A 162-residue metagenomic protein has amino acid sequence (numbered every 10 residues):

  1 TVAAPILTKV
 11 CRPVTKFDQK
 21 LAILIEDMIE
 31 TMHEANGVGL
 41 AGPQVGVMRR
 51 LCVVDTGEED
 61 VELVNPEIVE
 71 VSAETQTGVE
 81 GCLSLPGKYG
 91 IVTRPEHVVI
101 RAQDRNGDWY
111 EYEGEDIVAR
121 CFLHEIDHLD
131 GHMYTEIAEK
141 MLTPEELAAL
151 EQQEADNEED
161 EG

Functional and structural regions predicted by a protein language model:
T1-G162: Positively charged
